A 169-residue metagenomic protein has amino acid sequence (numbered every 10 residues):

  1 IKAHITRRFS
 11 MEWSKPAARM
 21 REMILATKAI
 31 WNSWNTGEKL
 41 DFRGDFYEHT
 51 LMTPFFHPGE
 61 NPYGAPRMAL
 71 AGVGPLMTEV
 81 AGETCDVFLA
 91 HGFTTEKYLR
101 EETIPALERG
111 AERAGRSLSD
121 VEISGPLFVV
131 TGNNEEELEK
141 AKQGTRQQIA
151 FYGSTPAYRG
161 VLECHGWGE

Functional and structural regions predicted by a protein language model:
I1-A3, T94, L127-T131: Active-site-proximal loop/turn and secondary-structure-junction residues that shape catalytic pockets, frequently
K2-M11, E83-C85: Acidic/polar active-site rim loop that often engages polyanionic ligands
F9, W13-G59, E101-E169: An alpha-helical appendage that flanks or caps ligand/catalytic pockets
A29, D86-V87: Well-ordered beta-strand positions
N61-R67, T84-D86, R116-V121: Short, well-ordered coil/turn segments that N-cap beta-strands
P62-V73, V129-G132: Active-site mouth loops of central-metabolism enzymes
M68-A71, F88-A90, V121-L127: Hydrophobic faces of well-ordered beta-strands that scaffold small-molecule active sites in alpha/beta enzyme cores
G72-V80: Short, acidic/polar
